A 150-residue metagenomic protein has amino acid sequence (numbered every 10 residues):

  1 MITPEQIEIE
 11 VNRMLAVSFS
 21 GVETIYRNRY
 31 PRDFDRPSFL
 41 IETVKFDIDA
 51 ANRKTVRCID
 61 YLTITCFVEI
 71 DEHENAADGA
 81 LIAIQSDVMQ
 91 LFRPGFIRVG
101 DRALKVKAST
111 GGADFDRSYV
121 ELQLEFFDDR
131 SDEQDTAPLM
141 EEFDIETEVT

Functional and structural regions predicted by a protein language model:
M1-Y26, F46-T150: Charged, amphipathic alpha-helical segments and their flanking helix caps
I25-R36: Short acidic low-complexity segments
D35-V44: A short, hydrophobic beta-strand-centered structural micro-motif
